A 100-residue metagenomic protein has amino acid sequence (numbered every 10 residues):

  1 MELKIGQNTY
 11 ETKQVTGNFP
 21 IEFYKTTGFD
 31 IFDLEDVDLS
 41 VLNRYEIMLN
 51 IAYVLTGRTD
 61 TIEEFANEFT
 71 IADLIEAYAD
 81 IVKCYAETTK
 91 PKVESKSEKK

Functional and structural regions predicted by a protein language model:
M1-T9, K25, F29-S40, T59-K100: Charged interaction scaffolds used for protein-protein
K13-P20: A short, sequence-level motif marking secondary-structure junctions
I21-T26, I51-Y53: Short, compositionally biased low-complexity segments
E46-G57, A79, K83: Short, hydrophobic/amphipathic alpha-helical patches that form generic packing surfaces within helical domains
